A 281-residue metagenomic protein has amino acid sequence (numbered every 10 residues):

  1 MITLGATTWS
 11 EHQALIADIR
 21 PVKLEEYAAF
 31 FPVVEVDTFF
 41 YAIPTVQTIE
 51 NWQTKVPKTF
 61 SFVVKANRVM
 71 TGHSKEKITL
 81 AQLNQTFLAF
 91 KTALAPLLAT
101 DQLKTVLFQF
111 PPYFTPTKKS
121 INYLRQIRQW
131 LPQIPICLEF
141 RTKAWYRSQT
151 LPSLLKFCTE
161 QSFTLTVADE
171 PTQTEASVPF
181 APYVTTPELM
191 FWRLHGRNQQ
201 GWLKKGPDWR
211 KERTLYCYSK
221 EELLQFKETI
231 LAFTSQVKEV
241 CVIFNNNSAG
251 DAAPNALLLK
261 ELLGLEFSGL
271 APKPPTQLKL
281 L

Functional and structural regions predicted by a protein language model:
M1-L281: Residues lining hydrophobic/aromatic ligand-binding pockets adjacent to catalytic sites
